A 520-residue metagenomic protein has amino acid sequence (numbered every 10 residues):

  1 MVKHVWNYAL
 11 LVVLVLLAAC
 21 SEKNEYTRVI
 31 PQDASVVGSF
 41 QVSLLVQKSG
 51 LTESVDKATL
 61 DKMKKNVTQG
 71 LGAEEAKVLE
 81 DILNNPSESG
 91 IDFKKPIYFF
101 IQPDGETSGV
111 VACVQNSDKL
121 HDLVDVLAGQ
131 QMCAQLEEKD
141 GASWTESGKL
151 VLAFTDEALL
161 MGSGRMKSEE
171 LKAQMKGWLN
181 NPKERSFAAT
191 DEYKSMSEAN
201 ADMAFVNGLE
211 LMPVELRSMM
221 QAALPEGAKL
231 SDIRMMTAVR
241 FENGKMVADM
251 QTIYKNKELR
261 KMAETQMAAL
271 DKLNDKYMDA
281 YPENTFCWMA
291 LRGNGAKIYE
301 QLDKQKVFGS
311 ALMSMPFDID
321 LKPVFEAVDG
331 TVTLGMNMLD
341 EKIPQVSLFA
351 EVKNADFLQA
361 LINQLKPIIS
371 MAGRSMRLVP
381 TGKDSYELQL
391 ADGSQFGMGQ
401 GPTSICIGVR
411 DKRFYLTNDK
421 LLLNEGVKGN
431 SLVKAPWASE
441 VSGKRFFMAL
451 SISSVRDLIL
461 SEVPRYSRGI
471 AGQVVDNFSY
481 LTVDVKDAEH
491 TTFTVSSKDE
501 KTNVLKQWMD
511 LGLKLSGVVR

Functional and structural regions predicted by a protein language model:
M1-A18: Sec-dependent bacterial lipoprotein signal peptides
K3-H4, C20, L460-R520: In a subset of proteins, long, contiguous C-terminal domains/tails are tracked
C20-G109, V114-S147, N180, R185-P344 (+2 more regions): Structural boundary/hinge residues at secondary-structure and domain interfaces
C113-K119, R165-K167, V352-D356, D419-L422: Helix N-cap motif at beta-to-alpha junctions
Q115-T155, V206, L358-R410, S442-E462: Short Gly/Thr-rich strand-loop-strand
S143-L216, G399-T482: A conserved glycine-rich beta-strand in the N-terminal activation segment of trypsin-fold
P316-Q345, F349-D356, I369-S370, R377-D384 (+1 more regions): Extended, amphipathic alpha-helical scaffolds
S347, I362-N363, S453-S454, F493 (+1 more regions): Exposed, low-structure sequence patches enriched in small/polar residues
